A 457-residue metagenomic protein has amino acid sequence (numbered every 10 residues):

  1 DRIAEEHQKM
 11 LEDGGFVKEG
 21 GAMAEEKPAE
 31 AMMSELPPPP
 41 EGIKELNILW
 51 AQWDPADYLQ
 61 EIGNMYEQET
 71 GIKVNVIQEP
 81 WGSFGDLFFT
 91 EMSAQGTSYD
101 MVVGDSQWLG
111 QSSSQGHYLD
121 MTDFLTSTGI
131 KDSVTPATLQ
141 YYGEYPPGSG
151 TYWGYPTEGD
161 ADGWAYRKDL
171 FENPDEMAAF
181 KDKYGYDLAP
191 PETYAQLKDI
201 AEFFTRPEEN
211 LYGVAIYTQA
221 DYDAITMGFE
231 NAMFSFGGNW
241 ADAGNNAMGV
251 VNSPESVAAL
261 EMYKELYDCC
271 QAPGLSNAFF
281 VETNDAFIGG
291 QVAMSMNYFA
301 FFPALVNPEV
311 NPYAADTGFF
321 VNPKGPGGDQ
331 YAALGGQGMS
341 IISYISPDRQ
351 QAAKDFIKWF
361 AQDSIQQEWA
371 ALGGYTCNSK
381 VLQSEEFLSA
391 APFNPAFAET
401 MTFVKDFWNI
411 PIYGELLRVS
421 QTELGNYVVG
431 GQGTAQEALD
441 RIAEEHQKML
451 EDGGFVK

Functional and structural regions predicted by a protein language model:
I3, M10, G14-P40, S106-A165 (+3 more regions): Hinge/lid segment of periplasmic solute-binding proteins
A4, M33-P37, D54-K73, D169 (+2 more regions): Short, polar/charged alpha-helical segment
K18, E25, E35-E41, T122-A137 (+8 more regions): Short, solvent-exposed loop/beta-turn-alpha elements that line the ligand-binding surface or hinge of extracytoplasmic
G21-P40, E45, T317-K324, A370-T422 (+1 more regions): Long, aromatic- and glycine/proline-rich binding clefts that accommodate carbohydrate-like moieties
E61-Y141, G154, P174-D175, A286 (+4 more regions): Extracytoplasmic "Venus flytrap"/periplasmic binding protein-like
N64, E69, Y145-G150, D169-L170 (+6 more regions): Extracytoplasmic/periplasmic substrate-recognition and gating elements
G143-E158, D162, Y194-G249, V292: Extracytoplasmic/periplasmic solute-binding protein
Q196-F204, F236-G238, A243-N277, N322 (+1 more regions): Glycine-centered hinge/linker elements that transmit conformational signals in sensory and ligand-binding systems
